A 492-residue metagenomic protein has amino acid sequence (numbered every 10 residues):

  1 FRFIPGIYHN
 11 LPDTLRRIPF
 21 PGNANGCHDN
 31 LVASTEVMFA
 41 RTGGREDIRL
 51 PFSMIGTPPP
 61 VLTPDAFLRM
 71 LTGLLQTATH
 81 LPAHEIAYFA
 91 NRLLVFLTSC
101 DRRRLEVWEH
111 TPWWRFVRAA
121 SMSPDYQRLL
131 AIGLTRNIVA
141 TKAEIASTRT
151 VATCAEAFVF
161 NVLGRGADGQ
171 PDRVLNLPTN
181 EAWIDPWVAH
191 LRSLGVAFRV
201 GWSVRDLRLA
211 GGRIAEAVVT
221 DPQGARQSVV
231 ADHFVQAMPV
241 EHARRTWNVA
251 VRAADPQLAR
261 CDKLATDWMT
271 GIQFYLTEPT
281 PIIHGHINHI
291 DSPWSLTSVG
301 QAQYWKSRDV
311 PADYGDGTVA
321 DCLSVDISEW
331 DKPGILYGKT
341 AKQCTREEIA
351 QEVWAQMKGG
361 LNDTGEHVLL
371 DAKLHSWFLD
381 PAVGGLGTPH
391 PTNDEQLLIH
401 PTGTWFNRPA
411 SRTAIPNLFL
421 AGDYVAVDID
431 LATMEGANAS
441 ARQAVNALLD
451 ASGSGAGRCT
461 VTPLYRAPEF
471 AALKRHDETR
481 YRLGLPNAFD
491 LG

Functional and structural regions predicted by a protein language model:
F1-Y88: Dinucleotide-binding Rossmann-like beta1-alpha1 core, especially the glycine-rich loop that anchors the ADP
Y8, A120, L194-V196, V200 (+4 more regions): Conserved beta-strand->loop/alpha-helix structural units within folded catalytic cores of enzymes with alpha/beta
N10-R17, P112, F116, A182-S193 (+3 more regions): Amphipathic alpha-helical segments that form well-ordered structural scaffolds and often line/cohere around active
L68-I138, E347, Q351-K373, G403-F406 (+3 more regions): Rossmann-like nucleotide/phosphate-binding core characteristic of flavoprotein oxidoreductases
Q76-R213: Active-site/ligand-binding neighborhood in enzyme catalytic cores
G164-L175, A231-H233, M238-R408, A414-A439 (+3 more regions): C-terminal segments that line or cap access tunnels to active or ligand-binding sites in enzymes and enzyme-associated
R208-V229: Conserved beta-strand-loop-beta-strand element in the redox core of flavoprotein oxidoreductases
A447-G492: Active-site-proximal substrate-binding core of FAD-dependent oxidoreductases
